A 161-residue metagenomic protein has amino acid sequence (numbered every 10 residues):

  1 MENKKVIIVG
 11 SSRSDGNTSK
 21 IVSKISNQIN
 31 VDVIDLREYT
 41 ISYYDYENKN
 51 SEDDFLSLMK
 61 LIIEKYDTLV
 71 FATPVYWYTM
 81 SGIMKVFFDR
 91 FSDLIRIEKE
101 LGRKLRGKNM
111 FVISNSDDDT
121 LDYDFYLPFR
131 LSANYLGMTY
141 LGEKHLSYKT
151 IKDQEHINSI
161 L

Functional and structural regions predicted by a protein language model:
M1-E98, L141-H145, T150-L161: N-terminal beta1-alpha1-beta2 submodule of the flavodoxin-like/Rossmannoid cofactor-binding fold
E100-E143: Short, glycine-/small-residue-rich phosphate/pyrophosphate-handling segment
